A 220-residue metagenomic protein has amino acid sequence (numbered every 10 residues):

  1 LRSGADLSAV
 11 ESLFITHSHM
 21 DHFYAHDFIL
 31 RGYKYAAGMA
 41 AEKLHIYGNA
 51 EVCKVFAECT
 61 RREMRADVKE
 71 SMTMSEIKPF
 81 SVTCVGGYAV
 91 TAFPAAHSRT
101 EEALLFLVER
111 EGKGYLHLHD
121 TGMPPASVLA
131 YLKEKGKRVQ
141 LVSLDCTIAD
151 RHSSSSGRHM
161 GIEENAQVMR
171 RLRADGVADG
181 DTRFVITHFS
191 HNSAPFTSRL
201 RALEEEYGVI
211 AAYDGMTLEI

Functional and structural regions predicted by a protein language model:
L1-D6, M74-E134, G215-I220: Core dinuclear metal-dependent hydrolase active-site scaffold
L1-I46, K137-V142: Active-site metal-binding motif and surrounding structural segment of the metallo-beta-lactamase
S3-A5, G32-A40, R62-D67, K133-G136 (+1 more regions): Alpha-helix termini
V10-A25, Y47-N49, L116-T121, V142-T147 (+2 more regions): Active-site neighborhood of phospho(di)ester-bond hydrolases with catalytic His/Asp-centered motifs
H26-I29, F56-A57, L200, L218: Hydrophobic packing residues within well-ordered alpha-helices of enzyme cores
M39-K43, Y47-E76, N192: Active-site neighborhood of divalent metal-dependent phosphoester bond hydrolases
S71-M74, A89-T91, E204-A211: Active-site regions of enzymes building and remodeling cell-envelope glycoconjugates
P124-M216: Cap/insert and terminal regions of metallo-dependent hydrolase folds
